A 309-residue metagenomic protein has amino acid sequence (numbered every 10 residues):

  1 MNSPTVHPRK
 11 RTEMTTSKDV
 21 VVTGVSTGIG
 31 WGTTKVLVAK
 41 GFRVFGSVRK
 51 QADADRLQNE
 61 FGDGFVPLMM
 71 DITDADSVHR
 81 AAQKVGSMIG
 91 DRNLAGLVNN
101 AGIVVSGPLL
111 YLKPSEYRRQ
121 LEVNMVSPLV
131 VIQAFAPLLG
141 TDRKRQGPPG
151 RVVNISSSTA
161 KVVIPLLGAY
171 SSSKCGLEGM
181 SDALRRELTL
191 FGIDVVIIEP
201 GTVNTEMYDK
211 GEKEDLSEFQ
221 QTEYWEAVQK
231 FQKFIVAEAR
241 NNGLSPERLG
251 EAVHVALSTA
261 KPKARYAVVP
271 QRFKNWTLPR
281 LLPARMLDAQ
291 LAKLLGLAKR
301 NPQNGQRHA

Functional and structural regions predicted by a protein language model:
S26-G28: Conserved glycine-rich cofactor-binding loop
M70-Q83, P114: The beta1-alpha1 cofactor-binding region of Rossmann-like NAD(H)/NADP(H)-dependent oxidoreductases
P108-L109, E116-R118: Substrate-binding pocket helix/loop in short-chain dehydrogenase/reductase
I132, S173-G176: Active-site helix of classical SDR
I132-Q133, D182: A short, exposed helix-loop element centered on a Lys and neighboring polar residues
S157: Residue(s) in the substrate-gating loop at a strand-loop-helix junction that position the organic substrate next
L190-R240: C-terminal beta-strand-loop-alpha-helix "lid" module of Rossmann-like NAD(P)-dependent dehydrogenases
